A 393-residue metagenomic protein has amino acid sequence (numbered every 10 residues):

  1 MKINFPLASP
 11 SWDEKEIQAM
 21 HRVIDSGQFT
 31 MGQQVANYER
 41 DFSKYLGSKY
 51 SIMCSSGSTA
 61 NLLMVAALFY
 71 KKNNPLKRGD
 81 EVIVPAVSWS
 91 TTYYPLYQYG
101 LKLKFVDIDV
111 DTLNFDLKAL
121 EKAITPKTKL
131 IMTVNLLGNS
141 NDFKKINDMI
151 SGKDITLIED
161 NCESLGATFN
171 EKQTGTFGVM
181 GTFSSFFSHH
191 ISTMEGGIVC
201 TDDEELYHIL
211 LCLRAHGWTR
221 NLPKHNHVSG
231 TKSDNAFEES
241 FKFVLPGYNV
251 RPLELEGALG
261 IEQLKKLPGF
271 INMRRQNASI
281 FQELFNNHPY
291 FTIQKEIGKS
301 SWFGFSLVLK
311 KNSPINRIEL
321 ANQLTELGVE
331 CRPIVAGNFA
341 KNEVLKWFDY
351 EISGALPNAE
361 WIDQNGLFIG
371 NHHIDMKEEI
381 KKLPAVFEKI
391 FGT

Functional and structural regions predicted by a protein language model:
M1-Q28, Q33, K242-V244, G370: N-terminal "arm"/small-domain region of PLP-dependent enzymes with the aminotransferase-like
P10, V35-R40, S48-I52, G57-S58 (+8 more regions): PLP-dependent aminotransferase class I/II
Q28, Q33-E81, P95-Y99, F105-D107 (+1 more regions): Phosphate-binding glycine-rich loop
I52, I83, K104, T156-I158 (+3 more regions): Structural detector of well-ordered beta-strand residues that form the stable sheet scaffold of enzyme domains
Y70-L136, S140-N161, T168: PLP-dependent aminotransferase-like
E159-T193, H208, E239-K242: Conserved active-site segment immediately N-terminal to the catalytic lysine that forms the internal aldimine
F183-S184, G197-D202, K232: Short beta-strand-to-turn element immediately C-terminal to the catalytic PLP-Schiff-base lysine in fold type I
T193-G196, G260: Adenylate-forming
